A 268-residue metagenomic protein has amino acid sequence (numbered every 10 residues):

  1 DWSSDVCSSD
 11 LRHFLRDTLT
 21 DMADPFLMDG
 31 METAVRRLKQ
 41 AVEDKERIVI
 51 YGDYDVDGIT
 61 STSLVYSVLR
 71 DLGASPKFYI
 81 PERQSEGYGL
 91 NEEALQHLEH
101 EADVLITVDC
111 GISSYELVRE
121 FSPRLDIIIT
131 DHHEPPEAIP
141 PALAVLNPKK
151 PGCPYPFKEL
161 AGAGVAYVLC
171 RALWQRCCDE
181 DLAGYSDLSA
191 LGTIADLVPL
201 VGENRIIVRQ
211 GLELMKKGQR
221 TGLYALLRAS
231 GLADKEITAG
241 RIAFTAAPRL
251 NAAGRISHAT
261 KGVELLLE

Functional and structural regions predicted by a protein language model:
S4-E268: Replace "Mg2+/Mn2+-dependent" with "divalent metal-dependent
